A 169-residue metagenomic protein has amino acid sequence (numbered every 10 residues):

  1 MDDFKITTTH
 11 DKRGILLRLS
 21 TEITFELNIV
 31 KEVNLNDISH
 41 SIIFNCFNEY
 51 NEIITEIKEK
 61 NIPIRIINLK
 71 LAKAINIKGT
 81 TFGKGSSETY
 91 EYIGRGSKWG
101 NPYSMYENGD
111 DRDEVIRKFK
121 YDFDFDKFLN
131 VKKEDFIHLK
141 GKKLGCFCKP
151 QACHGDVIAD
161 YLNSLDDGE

Functional and structural regions predicted by a protein language model:
M1-E26, V33-L35, S39, Y50 (+4 more regions): Catalytic phosphate/metal-binding cores of nucleic-acid and nucleotide-processing enzymes, i.e., regions that mediate
F44, P63-I66: Charged, structured surface patches that assemble and position nucleic-acid processing machinery
